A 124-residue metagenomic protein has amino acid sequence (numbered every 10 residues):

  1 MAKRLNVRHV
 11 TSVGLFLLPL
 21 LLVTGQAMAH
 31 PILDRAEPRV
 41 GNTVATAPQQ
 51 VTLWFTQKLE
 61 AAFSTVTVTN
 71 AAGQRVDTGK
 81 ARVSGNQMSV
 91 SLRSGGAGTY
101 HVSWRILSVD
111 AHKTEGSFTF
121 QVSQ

Functional and structural regions predicted by a protein language model:
A2-G14: Bacterial N-terminal signal peptides that target proteins for export
F16-L17, A27: Cleavable N-terminal signal peptides
M28-A47: N-terminal edge beta-strand
V44-T46, Q50-L53, H112-Q124: Extended, polar beta-sheet/loop recognition surfaces of beta-rich domains that mediate binding to diverse ligands
V51-V76: Short, surface-exposed alpha-helix to beta-strand junction/turn motifs within ectodomains of secreted and cell-envelope
L92, S103-T114: Short, exposed beta-strand-loop hairpins at the edges of beta-sheets in extracellular/periplasmic proteins
R93-T99: Surface-exposed, short loops/turns at beta-strand junctions within beta-sandwich domains
